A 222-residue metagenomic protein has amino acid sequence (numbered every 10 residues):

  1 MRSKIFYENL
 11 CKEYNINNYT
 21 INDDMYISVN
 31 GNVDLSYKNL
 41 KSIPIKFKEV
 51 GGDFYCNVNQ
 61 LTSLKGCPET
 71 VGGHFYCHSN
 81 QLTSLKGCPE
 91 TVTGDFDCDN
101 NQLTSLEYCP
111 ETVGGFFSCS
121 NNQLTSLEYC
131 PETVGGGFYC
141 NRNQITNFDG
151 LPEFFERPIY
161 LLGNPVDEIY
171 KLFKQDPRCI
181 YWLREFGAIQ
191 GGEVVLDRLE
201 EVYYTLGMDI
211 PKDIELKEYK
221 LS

Functional and structural regions predicted by a protein language model:
M1-N39, D167-S222: N-terminal capping/linker segments that flank leucine-rich repeat
R2-S3, V29, V50, L61 (+8 more regions): Hydrophobic-composition signal
N9, E13-L61, G66-G73, C77 (+4 more regions): LRR N-terminal entry segment and analogous cap-like coil->beta motifs
I43, V50, L64-C67, V71 (+5 more regions): Canonical leucine-rich repeat
G73, K86, G94-F96, E107 (+3 more regions): Compositionally biased non-globular segments, especially hydrophobic aliphatic-rich helices of signal peptides
C98, G115-K174: Ankyrin-repeat and related helical/solenoid repeat scaffolds used for protein-protein interactions
